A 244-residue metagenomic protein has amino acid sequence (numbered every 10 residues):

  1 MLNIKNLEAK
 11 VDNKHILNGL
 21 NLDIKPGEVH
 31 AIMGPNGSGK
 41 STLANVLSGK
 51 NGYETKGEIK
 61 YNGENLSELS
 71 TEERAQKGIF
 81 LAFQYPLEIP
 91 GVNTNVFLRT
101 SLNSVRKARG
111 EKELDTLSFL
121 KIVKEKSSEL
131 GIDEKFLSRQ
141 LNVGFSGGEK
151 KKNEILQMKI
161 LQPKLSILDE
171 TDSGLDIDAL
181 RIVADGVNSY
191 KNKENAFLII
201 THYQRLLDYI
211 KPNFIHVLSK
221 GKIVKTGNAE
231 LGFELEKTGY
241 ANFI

Functional and structural regions predicted by a protein language model:
L2-I4, L17-G19: Conserved structural motif at the start of ABC-family nucleotide-binding domains
I24-P26: Conserved hydrophobic segment flanking the Walker A/P-loop of ABC-type ATPase nucleotide-binding domains
M33-P35: The feature captures the beta-strand-to-loop junction immediately N-terminal to the Walker
E58-R74, N142: ABC ATPase NBD Q-loop/coupling interface
L81-Y85, G91-K107, F119-I122: Q-loop/switch helix immediately C-terminal to the Walker
M158-K159: ABC ATPase C-loop
I167-T171, D178: Walker B catalytic motif
F214, L218, K222-I244: Conserved beta-strand-loop-alpha-helix hinge in the C-terminal portion of ABC ATPase nucleotide-binding domains
